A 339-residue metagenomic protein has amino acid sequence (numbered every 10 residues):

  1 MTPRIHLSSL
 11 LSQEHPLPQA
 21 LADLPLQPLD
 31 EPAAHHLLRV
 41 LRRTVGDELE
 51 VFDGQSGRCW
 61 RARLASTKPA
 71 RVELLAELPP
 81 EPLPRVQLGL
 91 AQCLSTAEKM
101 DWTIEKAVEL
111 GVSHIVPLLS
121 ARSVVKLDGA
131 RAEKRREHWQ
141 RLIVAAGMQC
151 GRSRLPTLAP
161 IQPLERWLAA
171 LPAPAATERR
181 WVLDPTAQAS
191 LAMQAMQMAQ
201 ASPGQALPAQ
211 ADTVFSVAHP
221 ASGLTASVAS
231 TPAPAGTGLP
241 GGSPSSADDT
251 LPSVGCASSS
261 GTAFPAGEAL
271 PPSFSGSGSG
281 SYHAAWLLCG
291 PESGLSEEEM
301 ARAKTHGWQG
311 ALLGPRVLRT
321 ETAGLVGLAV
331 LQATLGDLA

Functional and structural regions predicted by a protein language model:
M1-P80, A130, Q200, Q205 (+4 more regions): N-terminal positively charged helical leader segments and presequences
P3, P80-P185: RNA substrate-binding interface of SAM-dependent RNA methyltransferases
L11-L24, A173-A175, A189-H283: Intrinsically disordered, low-complexity terminal tails and inter-domain linkers enriched for S/T/G/P/D/E
Q27-L29, R85-G89, H283-W286, T305-L313: Glycine/charged-rich beta-loop-alpha catalytic/anionic-binding loops adjacent to active sites
L49, L155-A159, G310: Generic structural signal for residues in well-ordered beta-strands
L183-D184, A189, M193-A199, Y282-Q309: Glycine/small-residue-rich hydrophobic helix-like segments
L295-A339: Structured adenosyl-cofactor binding patch, chiefly the S-adenosyl-L-methionine
